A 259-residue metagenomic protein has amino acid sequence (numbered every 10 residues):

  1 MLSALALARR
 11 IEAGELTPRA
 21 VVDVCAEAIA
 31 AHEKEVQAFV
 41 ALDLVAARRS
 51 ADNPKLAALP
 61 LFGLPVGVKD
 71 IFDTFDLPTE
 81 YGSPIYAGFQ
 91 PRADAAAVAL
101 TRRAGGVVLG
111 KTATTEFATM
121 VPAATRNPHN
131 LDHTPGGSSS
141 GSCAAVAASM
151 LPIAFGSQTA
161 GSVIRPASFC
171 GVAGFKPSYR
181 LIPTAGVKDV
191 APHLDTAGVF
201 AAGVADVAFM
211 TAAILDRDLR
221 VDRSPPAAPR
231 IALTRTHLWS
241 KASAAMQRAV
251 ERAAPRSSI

Functional and structural regions predicted by a protein language model:
M1-A41: An N-terminal boundary/leader segment
L7-A13, G67, Y86-F89, D195-A202: Short, well-ordered beta-strand elements within core beta-sheets of diverse protein domains
C25, K69, T101, A123 (+1 more regions): Conserved hydrophobic/aromatic pocket- or pore-lining residues that grip, position, or stack substrates in active sites
V45-D52, G105-G106: Long amphipathic alpha-helix in the N-terminal Rossmann-like dinucleotide-binding domain of NAD(P)-dependent
N53-P65, R223-A232: Immediate post-signal peptide segment of exported/extracytoplasmic ligand-binding proteins
P60-A97: Enzymes and membrane/adaptor proteins characterized by extended Gly/Ser/Thr/Asp/Glu-rich, aromatic-dotted
A93-T211: Short glycine/serine-rich loop segments
A213-I259: Gly/Ser-rich, acidic/histidine-flanked active-site/gating loops
